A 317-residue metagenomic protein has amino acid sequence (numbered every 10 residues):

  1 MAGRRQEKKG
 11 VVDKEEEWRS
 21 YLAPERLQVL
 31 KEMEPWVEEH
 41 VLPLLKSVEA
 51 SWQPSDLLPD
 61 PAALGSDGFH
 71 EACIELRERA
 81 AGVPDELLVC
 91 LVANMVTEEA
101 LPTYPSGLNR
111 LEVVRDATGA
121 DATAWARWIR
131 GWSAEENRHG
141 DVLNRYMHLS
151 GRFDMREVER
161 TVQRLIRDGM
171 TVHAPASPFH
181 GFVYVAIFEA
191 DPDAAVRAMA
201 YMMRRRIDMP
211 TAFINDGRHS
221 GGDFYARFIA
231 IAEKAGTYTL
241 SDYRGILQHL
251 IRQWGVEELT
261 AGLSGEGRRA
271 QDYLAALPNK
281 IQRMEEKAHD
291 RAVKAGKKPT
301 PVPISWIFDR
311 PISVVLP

Functional and structural regions predicted by a protein language model:
A2-P317: Non-heme di-metal
